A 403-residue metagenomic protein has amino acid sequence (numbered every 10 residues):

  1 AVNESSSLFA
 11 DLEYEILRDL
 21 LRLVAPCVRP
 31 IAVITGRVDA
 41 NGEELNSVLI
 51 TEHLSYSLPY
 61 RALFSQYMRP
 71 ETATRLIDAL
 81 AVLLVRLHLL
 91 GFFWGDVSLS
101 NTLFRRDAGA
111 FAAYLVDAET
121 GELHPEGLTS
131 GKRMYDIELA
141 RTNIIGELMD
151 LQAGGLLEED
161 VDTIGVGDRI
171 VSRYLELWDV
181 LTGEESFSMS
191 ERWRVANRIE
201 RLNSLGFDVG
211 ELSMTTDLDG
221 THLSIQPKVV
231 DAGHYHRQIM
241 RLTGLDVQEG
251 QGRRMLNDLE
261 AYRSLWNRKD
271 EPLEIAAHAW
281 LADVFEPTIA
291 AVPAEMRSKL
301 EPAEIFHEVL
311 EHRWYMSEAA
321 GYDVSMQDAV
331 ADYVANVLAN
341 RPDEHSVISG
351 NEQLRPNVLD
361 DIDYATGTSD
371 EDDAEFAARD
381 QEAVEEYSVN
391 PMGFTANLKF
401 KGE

Functional and structural regions predicted by a protein language model:
A1-P70, T74, D78-W94, D150 (+2 more regions): Conserved ATP-binding subdomain of kinase catalytic cores across diverse folds
S55, L99, T120: Short, glycine/acidic-enriched loop or turn micro-motifs at the edges of active sites
I77-L84, L99, I137, R141: Hydrophobic, well-ordered secondary-structure segments
V97-F104: Hydrophobic residue at the +6 position relative to the catalytic HRD Asp in the kinase catalytic loop
F104-A110: Activation-loop N-terminal segment of eukaryotic-like protein kinases
A110-A112, D117-W314, A319-A320: C-terminal catalytic region of ATP-dependent kinase domains
N390-T395: Contiguous bioactive effector segments
G402-E403: Eukaryotic low-complexity, intrinsically disordered regulatory regions enriched in proline/serine/threonine
